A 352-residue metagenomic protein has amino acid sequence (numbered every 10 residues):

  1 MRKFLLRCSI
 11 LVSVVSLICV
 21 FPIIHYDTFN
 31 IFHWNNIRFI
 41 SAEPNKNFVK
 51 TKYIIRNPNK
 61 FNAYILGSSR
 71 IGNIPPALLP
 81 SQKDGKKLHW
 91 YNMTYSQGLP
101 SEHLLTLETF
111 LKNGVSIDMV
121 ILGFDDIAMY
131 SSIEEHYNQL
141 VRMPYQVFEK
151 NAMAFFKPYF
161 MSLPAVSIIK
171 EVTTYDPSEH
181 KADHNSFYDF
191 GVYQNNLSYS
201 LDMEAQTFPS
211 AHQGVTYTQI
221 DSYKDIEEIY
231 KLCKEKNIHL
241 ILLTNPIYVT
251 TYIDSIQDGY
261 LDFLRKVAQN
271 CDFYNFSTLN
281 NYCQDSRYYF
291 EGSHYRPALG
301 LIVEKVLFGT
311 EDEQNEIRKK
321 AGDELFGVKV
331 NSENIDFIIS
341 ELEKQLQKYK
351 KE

Functional and structural regions predicted by a protein language model:
L6-H25: Hydrophobic membrane-insertion alpha-helices, especially the h-region of bacterial N-terminal signal peptides
Y26-F48: Alpha-helical transmembrane signal-anchor/signal-peptide segments
S41-L66: Short extracytoplasmic
K60, L66, R70-F155: Membrane-embedded segments
Q97-S101, V115, T216-Y223, S293-A298: Soluble non-cytosolic domains of exported or imported proteins
G123-F124, I133-K236, K320-E352: Secreted/periplasmic serine-hydrolase-like ester/acetyl group-modifying domain
S200-D285: Flexible, glycine-rich surface segments
I256-E352: C-terminal regions of proteins
